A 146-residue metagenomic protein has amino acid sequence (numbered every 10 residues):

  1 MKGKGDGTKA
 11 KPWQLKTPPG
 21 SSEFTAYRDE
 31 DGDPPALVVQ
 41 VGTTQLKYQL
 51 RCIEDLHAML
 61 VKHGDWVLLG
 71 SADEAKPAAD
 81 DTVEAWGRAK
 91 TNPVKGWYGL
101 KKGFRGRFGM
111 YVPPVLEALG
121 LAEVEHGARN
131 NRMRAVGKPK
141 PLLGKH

Functional and structural regions predicted by a protein language model:
M1-K2, K145: Basic/polar N-terminal segments that are highly enriched at the extreme N-terminus, encompassing both cleavable
K2-P77: Long, low-complexity, charged/polar intrinsically disordered regions in eukaryotic proteins
D81-R107: Short helix-coil junctions and helix-kink-helix linkers
M110-P114: Short, hydrophobic-biased segments on the C-terminal half of alpha helices that form "recognition helices"
E117-N130: A short, conserved structural fragment
G127-H146: Short, cationic-aromatic polyanion-contact patches
